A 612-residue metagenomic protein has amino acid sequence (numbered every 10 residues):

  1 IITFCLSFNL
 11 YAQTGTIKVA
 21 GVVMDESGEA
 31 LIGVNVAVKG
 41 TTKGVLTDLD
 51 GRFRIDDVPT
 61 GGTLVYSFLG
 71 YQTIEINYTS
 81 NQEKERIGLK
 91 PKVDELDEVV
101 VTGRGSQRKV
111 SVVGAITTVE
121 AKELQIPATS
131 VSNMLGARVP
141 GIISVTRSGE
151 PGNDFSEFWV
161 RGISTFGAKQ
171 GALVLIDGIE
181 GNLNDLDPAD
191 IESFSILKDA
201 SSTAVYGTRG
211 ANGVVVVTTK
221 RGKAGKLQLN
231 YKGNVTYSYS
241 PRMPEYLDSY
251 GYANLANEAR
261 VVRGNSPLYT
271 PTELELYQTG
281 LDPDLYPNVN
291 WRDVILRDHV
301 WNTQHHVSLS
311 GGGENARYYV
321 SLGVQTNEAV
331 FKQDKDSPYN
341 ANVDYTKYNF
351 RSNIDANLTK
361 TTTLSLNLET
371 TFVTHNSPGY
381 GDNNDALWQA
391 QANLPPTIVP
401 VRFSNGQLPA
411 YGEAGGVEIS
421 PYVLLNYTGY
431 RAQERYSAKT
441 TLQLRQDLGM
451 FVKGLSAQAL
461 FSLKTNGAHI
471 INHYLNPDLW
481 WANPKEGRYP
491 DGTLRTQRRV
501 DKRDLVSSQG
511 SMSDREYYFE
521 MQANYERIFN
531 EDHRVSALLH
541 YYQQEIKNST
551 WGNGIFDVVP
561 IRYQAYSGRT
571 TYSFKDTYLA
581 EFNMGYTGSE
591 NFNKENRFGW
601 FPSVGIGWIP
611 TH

Functional and structural regions predicted by a protein language model:
I2-F350, L364: Short, small/polar-rich motifs associated with maturation and membrane association, primarily at protein termini
A211, W301-H305, G312, D344-Y348 (+5 more regions): Residues that define the transmembrane beta-barrel architecture of outer-membrane proteins
T219, Y231, V307-G313, S352-A356 (+4 more regions): Residues on the lipid-exposed face of transmembrane beta-strands in outer-membrane beta-barrel proteins
G222-L227, E314-N315, V330, T361 (+5 more regions): Short loop/turn motifs that connect adjacent beta-strands in outer-membrane beta-barrel proteins
Y231-Y237, L322-V324, L366-F372, A459-T465 (+3 more regions): Transmembrane beta-barrel strands of outer-membrane/channel proteins
S240-M243, P283-G323, N327-F331, A341-I419 (+5 more regions): Flexible loop and strand-edge segments within Gram-negative outer membrane beta-barrel domains
Y246-Y252, D336-A341, G381-A392, N472-P484 (+3 more regions): Flexible, surface-exposed loop regions and adjacent strand-edge segments of Gram-negative outer-membrane beta-barrel
P287-S310, T397-A410, L475, L479-N593: Outer-membrane beta-barrel transmembrane domain signature of Gram-negative proteins, especially the mid-to-C-terminal
